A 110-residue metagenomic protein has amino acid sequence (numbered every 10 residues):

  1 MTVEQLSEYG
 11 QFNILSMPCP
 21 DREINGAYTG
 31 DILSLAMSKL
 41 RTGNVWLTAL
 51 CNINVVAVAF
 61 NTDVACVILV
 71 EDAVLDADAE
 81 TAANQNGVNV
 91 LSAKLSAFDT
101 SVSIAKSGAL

Functional and structural regions predicted by a protein language model:
M1-Q5, S96: Short, structural beta-strand-to-alpha-helix junction motif
E4-S7, S101: Generic detector of well-ordered alpha-helical segments enriched in charged/polar residues, highlighting helical
S7-A27: An N-cap/entry alpha-helix motif that binds or orients negatively charged groups
D21, G30-V45, L50-L110: Feature captures the catalytic cores and cofactor-binding loops of soluble hydro-lyases/lyases that act on carboxylate
